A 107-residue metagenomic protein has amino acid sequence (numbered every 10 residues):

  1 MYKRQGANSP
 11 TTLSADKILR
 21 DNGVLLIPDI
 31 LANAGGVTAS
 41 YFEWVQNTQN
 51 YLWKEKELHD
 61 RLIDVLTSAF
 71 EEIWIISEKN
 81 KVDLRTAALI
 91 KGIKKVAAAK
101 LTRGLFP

Functional and structural regions predicted by a protein language model:
M1: Active-site loops and adjacent core secondary-structure elements that bind or stabilize anionic groups
R4-P107: Adenosine-phosphate binding glycine-rich loop
